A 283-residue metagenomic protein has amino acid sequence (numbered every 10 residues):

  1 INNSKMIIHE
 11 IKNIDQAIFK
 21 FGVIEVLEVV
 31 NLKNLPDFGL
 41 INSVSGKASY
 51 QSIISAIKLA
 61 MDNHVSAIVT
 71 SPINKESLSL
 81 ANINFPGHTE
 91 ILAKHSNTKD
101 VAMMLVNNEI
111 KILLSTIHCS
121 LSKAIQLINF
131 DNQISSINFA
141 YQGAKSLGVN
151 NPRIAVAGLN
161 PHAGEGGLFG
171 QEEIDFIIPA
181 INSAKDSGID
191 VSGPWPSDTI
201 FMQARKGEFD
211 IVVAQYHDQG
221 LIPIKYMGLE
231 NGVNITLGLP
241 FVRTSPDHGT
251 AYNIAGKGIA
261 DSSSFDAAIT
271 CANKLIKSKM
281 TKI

Functional and structural regions predicted by a protein language model:
I1-H88, D131-Q215, Q219-K225, E230-N234 (+3 more regions): Contiguous, glycine/small-aliphatic-enriched amphipathic segments in soluble metabolic enzymes
K20-I24, N107-I112: Beta-strand-turn-beta hairpins that frame and shape the catalytic cleft of phosphate-ester-processing enzymes
P72-N74, I112-S120: Acidic/polar active-site rim loop that often engages polyanionic ligands
L80-A102: Glycine/threonine-rich beta-strand-loop-alpha-helix active-site module that forms ligand/phosphate-binding
I91-K94, T98-K99, L121-G143: Active-site glycine-rich loop that binds ribose-phosphate moieties when present
H95-I110, L237-N253: Short, flexible loop segments at boundaries between secondary-structure elements
S120-I125, T250-I254: Intrinsically disordered or low-complexity boundary/linker segments at protein termini and domain junctions
